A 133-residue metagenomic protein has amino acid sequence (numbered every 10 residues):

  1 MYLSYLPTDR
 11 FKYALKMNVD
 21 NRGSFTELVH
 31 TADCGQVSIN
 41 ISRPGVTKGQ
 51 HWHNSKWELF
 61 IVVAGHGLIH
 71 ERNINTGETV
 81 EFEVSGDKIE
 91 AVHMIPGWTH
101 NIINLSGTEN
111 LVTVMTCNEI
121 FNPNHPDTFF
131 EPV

Functional and structural regions predicted by a protein language model:
M1-Y13: Mid/C-terminal beta-alpha module of Rossmann-like enzyme folds, strongest in SDR-family dehydrogenases/epimerases
F11, L15-Q50: A short glycine-rich, His/Asp/Glu-containing loop-to-beta-strand
N18, G35, A64, I74-E78: Double-stranded beta-helix
F25, G49-H51, I69-E71, A91-M94 (+1 more regions): Short beta-strand His + acidic residue motifs that chelate non-heme Fe in jelly-roll/DSBH and cupin folds
C34, V46-L59, G86-K88: A short beta-loop-beta micro-motif enriched in histidine and acidic residues
S55-R72: Glycine- and acidic-residue-biased ligand/ion/polar-headgroup-sensing regions
N73-W98: Short acidic-glycine-tyrosine-enriched beta hairpin
T76-E78, L105-V133: Double-stranded beta-helix
